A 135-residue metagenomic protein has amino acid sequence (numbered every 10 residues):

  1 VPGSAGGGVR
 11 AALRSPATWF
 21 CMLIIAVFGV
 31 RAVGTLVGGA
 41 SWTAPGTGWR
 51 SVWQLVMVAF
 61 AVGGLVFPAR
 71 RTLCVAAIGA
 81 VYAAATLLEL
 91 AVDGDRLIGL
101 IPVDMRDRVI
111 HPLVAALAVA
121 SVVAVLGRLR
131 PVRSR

Functional and structural regions predicted by a protein language model:
P2-R135: Membrane-interface extramembranous regions
